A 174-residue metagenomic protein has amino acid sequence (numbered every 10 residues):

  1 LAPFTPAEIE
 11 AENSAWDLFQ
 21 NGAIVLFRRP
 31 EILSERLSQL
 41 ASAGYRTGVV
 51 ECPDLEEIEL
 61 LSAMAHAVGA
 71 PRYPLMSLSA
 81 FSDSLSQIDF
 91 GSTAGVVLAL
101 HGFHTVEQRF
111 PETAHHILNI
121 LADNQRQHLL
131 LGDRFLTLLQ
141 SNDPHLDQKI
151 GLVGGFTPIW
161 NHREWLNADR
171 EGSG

Functional and structural regions predicted by a protein language model:
A2-L55, H115, L152-G155: N-terminal intrinsically disordered, cationic/polar leader segments that include organellar targeting peptides
A23-I24, R46-T47, A94-L100, D133-L139: Hydrophobic beta-strand segments of well-ordered beta-sheets in folded domains
L33, D54-E56, H104-V106, D143-L146: Conserved nucleotide-binding/hydrolysis micro-motifs of P-loop NTPases
R36-A41, M64, V68, L85 (+2 more regions): Hydrophobic, Leu/Ile/Phe/Ala-enriched alpha-helical segments that form helix-helix packing faces
D54, E59-V96: Conserved helix-adjacent loop modules within structured domains
T93-E112: Conserved P-loop NTPase "ATPase switch" module shared by AAA+ and STAND
V106-T157: Helix-rich interaction surfaces within compact, conserved domain-sized segments that mediate assembly or partner
G151-G174: Glycine-rich, aromatic-bearing surface loops/beta-hairpins
